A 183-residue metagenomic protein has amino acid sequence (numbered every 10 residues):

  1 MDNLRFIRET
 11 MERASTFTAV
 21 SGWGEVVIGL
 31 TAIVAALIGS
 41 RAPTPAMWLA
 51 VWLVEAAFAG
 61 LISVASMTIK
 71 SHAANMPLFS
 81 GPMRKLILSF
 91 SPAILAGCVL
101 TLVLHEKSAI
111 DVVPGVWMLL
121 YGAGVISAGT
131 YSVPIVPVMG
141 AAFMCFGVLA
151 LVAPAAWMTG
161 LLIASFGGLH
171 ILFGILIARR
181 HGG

Functional and structural regions predicted by a protein language model:
M1-S21: N-terminal juxtamembrane cytosolic/stromal segments of multi-pass membrane proteins
T16-V103: Selected alpha-helical membrane-embedding segments in polytopic membrane proteins
V26-I33, L37, A57-L61, P92-L95 (+3 more regions): Hydrophobic alpha-helical transmembrane segments of multipass integral membrane proteins
L37-P43, L100-E106, V125-S132, G147-A155: Hydrophobic alpha-helical transmembrane segments
T44-W52, I110-G115, I135-M139, A156-I163: Short, aromatic-rich membrane-interface segments at the entry and exit of alpha-helical transmembrane domains
S63-S80, A123-T130, F173-R179: C-terminal ends of transmembrane helices
L78, P82, L86, F90-M139: Membrane-proximal helix-loop-helix units in multi-pass membrane proteins
S127-G183: Terminal transmembrane helical module of multi-pass membrane proteins
